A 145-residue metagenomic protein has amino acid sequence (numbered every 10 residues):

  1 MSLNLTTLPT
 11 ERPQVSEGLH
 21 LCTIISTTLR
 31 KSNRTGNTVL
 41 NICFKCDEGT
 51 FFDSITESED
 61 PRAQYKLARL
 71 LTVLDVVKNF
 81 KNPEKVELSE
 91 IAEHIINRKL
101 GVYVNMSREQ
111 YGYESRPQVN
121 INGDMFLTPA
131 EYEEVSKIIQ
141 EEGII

Functional and structural regions predicted by a protein language model:
M1-I145: Short beta-rich binding modules
